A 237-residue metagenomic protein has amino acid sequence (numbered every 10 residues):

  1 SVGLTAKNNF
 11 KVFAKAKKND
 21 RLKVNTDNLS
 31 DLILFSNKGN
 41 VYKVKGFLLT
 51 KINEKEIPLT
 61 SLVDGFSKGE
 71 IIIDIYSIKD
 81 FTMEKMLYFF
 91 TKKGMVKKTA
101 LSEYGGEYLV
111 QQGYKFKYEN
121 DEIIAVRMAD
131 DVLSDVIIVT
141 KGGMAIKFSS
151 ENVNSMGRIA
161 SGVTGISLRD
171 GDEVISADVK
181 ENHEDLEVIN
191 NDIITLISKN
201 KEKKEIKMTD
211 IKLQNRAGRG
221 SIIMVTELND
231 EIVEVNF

Functional and structural regions predicted by a protein language model:
S1-F237: Short, structured "edge-of-domain" segments at secondary-structure transitions
